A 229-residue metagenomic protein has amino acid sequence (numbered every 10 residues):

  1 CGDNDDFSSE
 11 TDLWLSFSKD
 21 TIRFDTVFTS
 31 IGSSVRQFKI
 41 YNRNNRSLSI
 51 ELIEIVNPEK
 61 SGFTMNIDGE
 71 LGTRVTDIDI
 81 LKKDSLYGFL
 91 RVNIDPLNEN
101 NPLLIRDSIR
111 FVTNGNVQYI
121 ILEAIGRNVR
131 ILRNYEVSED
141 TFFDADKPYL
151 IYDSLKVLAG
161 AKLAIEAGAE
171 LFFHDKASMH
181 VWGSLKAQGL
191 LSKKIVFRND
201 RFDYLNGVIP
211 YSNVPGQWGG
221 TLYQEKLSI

Functional and structural regions predicted by a protein language model:
G2-S8, L15-T26, I31-K39, E70-I229: Beta-strand/loop edge motif enriched in small/polar residues
I40-S47: Asparagine-centered strand-capping/turn motif at beta-strand->loop junctions
I50-E51, D175: Short N-terminal amphipathic alpha-helices
E51-N57, F143: Change to "...patches in solvent-exposed regions of secreted, membrane-anchored, or virion-exposed structural
V56-V75: Short, solvent-exposed loop/linker segments at beta-strand-coil boundaries, enriched for Pro/Gly and Ser/Thr
